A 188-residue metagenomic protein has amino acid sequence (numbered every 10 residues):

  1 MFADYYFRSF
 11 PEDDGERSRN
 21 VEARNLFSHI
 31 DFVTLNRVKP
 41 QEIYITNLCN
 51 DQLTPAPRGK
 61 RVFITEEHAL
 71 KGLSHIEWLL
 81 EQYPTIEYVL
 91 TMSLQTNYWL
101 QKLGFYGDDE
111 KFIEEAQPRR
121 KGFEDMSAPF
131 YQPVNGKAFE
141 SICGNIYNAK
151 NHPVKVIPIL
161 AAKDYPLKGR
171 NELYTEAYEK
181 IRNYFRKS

Functional and structural regions predicted by a protein language model:
M1-Y88, M92-Q117, V156-I159: A polyanion-binding, active-site-adjacent surface
K60-L73, K102-S188: C-terminal capping/extension of enzyme domains
